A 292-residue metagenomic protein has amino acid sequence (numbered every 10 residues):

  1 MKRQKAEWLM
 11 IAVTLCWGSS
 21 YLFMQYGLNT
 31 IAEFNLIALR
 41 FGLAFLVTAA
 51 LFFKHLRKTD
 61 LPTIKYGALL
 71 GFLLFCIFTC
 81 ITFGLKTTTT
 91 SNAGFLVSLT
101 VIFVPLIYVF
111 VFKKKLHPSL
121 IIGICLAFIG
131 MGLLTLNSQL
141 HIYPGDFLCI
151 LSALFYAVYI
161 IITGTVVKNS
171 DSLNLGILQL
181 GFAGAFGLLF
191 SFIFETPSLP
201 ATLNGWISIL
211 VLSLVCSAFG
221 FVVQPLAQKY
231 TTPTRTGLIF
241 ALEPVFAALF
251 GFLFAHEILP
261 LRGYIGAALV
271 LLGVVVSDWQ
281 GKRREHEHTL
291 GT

Functional and structural regions predicted by a protein language model:
M1-N35, F72, L140-T165, G291-T292: Glycine-/small-residue-enriched transmembrane alpha-helix faces in small-molecule transporters and effluxers
K5-L9, N35-A50, S119-L126, P144-L151 (+1 more regions): Hydrophobic alpha-helical transmembrane segments of multi-pass integral membrane proteins, especially transporters
C16, S20-Y21, A49-V97, L133 (+1 more regions): Specific transmembrane alpha-helical segments of multi-pass solute transporters/efflux pumps, especially DMT/EamA
G18, L22, G71, F75 (+8 more regions): Hydrophobic/small/kink-forming positions within alpha-helical transmembrane segments of polytopic membrane proteins
I37-L39, A93-L99, T163-A185, S217-L253: Helix-helix packing/entry segments at the starts of transmembrane helices
F41-G42, G205-I207, A241-T292: C-terminal-most transmembrane helix of multi-pass membrane proteins
V47-L56, I81, T100-I122, V245-Y264: C-terminal transmembrane-helix exit sites in multi-pass transporters
T48, A68-L70, L116-T135, G187 (+1 more regions): Hydrophobic transmembrane alpha-helices of multi-pass small-molecule transport proteins
